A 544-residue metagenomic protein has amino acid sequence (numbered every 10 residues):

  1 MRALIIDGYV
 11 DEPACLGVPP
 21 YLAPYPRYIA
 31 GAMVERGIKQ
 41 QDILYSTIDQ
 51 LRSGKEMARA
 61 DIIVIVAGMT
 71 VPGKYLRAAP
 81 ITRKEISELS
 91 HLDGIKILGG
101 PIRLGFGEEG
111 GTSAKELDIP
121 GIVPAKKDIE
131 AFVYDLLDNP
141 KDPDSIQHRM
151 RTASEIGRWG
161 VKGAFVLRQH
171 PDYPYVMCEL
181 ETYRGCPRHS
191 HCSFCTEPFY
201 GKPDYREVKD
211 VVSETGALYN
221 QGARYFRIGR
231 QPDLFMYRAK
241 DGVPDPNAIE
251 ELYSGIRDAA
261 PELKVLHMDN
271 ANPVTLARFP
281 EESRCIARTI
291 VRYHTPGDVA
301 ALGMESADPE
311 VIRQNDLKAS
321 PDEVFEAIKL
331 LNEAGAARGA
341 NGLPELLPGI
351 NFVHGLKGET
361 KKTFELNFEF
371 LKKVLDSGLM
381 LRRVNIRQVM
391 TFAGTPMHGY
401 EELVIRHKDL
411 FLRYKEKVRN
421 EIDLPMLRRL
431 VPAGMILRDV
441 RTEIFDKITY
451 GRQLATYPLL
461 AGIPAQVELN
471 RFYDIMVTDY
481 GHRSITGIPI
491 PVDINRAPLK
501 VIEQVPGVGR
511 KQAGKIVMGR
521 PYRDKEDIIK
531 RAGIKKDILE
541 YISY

Functional and structural regions predicted by a protein language model:
R2-D210: Acidic, low-complexity intrinsically disordered segments
A3-I6, G216-E359: Conserved SAM/AdoMet-binding glycine-rich loop
P13, R103-E108, S190, R227-D241 (+5 more regions): Flexible glycine/acidic-rich beta-alpha junction loops that bind and position SAM and/or redox cofactors in anaerobic
E108-E116, E282-I286, K357-L375: Catalytic cores of alpha/beta
H407-V492: Terminal RNA-binding accessory module
Q512, V517-Y522: Residue-level signature of tetratricopeptide-repeat
I529-Y544: Alpha-helical interaction/regulatory segments in DNA maintenance proteins
